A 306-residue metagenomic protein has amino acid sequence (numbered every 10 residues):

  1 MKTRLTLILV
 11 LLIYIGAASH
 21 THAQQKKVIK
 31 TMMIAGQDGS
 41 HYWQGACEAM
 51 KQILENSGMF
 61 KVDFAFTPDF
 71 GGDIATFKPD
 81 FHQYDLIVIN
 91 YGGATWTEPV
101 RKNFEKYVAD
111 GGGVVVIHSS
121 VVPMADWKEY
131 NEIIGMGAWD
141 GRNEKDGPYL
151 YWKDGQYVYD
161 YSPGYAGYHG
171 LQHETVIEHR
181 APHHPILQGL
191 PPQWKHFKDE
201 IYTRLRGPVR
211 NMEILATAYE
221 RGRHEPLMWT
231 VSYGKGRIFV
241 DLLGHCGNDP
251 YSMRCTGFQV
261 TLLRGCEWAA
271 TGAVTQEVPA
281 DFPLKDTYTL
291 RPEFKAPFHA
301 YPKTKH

Functional and structural regions predicted by a protein language model:
M1-L5: Positively charged n-region of N-terminal signal peptides that target proteins for export
T6-A17: Bacterial N-terminal signal peptides
S19-A23: Boundary at the C-terminal end of the N-terminal hydrophobic targeting segment
Q24-K26, K30-I34, D38-M124: Helical hinge/lid and interdomain linker segments adjacent to catalytic or ligand-binding clefts that mediate domain
Q25-I29, N56, P79, N211 (+2 more regions): Extracellular ligand-binding/catalytic regions of CAZymes and related secreted enzymes and adhesion modules
I34, A94-P185: A glycine-rich, often tryptophan-bearing local segment used as a flexible ligand/cofactor-contacting loop or short
Q37-S40, H118, G164, Q172-E174 (+1 more regions): Active-site rim elements
E55, K61, K153-R237, Y301: Catalytic beta-strand/loop cores that center a nucleophilic Ser/Cys/Thr and support acyl-enzyme chemistry
